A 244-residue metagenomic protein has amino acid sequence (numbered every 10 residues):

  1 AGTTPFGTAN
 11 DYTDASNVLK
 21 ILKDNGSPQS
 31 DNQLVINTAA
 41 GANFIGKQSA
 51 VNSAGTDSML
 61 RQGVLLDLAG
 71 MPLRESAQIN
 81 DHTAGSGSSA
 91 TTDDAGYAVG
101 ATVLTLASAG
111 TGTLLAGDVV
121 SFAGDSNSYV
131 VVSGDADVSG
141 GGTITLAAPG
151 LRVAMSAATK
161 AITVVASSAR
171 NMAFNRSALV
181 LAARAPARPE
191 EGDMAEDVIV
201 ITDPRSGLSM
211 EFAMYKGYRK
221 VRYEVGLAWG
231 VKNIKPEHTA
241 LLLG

Functional and structural regions predicted by a protein language model:
A1-R61: Glycine-rich, mobile lid/loop segments that gate access to catalytic sites or pores
F6-A9, N43, Q48-A157, L242: Autoprocessing Asn-cyclization modules and mimics
Y12-S16, A101-V103, P204-R205: Short linear interaction motifs
I21-K23, A109, G117-V119, S209-F212: Generic recognition of flexible, low-complexity loop/linker segments
P28-S30, D67, L115-A116, G217-Y218: Short, well-ordered loop/turn elements at secondary-structure boundaries
V35, S121, T145, R222-E224: Structured core elements
N37, A107, G226-A228: Solvent-exposed residues in well-ordered beta-strands and their adjoining turns, especially edge/terminal strands
S53-S86, A161-G244: Protruding loop/beta-arch "assembly-hinge" segments enriched in small, turn-prone residues
